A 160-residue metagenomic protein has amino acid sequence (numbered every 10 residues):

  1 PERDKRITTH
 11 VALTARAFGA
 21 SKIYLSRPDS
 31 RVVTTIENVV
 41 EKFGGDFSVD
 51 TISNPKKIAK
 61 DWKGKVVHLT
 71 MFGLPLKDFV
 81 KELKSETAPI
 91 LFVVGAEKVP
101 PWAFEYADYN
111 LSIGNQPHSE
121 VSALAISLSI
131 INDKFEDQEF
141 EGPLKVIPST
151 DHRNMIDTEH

Functional and structural regions predicted by a protein language model:
R3-G19: Histidine-anchored nucleotide/phosphate-binding helix
A15, V93, S127: Conserved RecA-like P-loop NTPase ATPase core
S21-P28: Short internal beta-strands
K22, K65, D108-Y109: Well-ordered beta-strand positions
Y24, S48-I52, L111: General small-molecule cofactor/ligand-binding pocket signal
V33-W102: S-adenosyl-L-methionine/SAH cofactor-binding core of RNA-modifying enzymes
A103-R153: Structured adenosyl-cofactor binding patch, chiefly the S-adenosyl-L-methionine
